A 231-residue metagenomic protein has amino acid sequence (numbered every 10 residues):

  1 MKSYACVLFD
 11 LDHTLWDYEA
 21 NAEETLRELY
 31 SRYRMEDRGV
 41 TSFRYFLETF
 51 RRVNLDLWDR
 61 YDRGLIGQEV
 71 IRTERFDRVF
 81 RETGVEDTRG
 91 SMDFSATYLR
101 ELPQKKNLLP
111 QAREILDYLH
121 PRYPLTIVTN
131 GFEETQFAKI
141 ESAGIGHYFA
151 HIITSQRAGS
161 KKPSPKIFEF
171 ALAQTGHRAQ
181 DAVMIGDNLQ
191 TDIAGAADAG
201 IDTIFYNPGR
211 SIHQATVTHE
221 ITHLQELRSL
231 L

Functional and structural regions predicted by a protein language model:
M1-V7, A20, R113, D117 (+2 more regions): Asp-based, Mg2+/Mn2+-dependent phosphohydrolase catalytic module
K2-P110: N-terminal helical cap/lid subdomain that shapes the substrate entry/recognition surface in HAD-like hydrolases
D12, Y30, Y61, Y123 (+2 more regions): Generic low-complexity, intrinsically disordered sequence content enriched in small uncharged/hydrophobic residues
M35, R81, Q104, Y118-P121 (+3 more regions): Secondary-structure boundary motif
V53, P121-R122: Structured helix-beta-strand junction loops
R60-D62, R100-E101, P121, I152-T154 (+1 more regions): A short, structure-level motif marking secondary-structure boundaries and short turns
